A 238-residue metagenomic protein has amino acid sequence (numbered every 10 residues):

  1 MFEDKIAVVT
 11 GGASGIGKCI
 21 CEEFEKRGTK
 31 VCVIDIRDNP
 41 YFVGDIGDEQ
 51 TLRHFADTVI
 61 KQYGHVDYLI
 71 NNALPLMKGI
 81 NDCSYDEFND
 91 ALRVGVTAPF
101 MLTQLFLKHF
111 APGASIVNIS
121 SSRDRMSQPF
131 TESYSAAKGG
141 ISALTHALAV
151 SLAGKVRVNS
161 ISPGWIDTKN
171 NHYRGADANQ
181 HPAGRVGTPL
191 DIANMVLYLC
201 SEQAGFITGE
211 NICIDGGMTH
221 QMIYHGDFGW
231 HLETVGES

Functional and structural regions predicted by a protein language model:
F2-V31: Canonical Rossmann dinucleotide-binding motif of NAD(H)/NADP(H)-dependent dehydrogenases/reductases, specifically
N72-M77, G217: Conserved NAD(P)H cofactor-binding loop of Rossmann-fold oxidoreductase domains
G79-L92, D177: Substrate-binding pocket helix/loop in short-chain dehydrogenase/reductase
T103, A137, T145: Active-site helix of classical SDR
K108, A149-G154, G205: Alpha-helical segment proximal to the catalytic Tyr-Lys
S160, G175-I207, I214-G216: C-terminal helical subdomain
T208-S238: Short C-terminal tail/terminal secondary-structure segment of NAD(P)H-dependent dehydrogenase/reductase domains
